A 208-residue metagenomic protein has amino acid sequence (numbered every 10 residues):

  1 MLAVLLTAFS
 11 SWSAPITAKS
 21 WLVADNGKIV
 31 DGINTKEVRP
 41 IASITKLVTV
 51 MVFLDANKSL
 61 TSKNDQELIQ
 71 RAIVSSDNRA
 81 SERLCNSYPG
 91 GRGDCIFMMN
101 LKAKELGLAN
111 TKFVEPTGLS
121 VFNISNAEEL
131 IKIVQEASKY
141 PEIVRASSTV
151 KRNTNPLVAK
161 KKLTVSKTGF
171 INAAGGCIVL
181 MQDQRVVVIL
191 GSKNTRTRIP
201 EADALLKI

Functional and structural regions predicted by a protein language model:
M1-V4: Sec-dependent signal peptide recognition, specifically the positively charged N-region followed immediately by
A8-S10: N-terminal signal peptide c-region/cleavage motif recognized by signal peptidases
W12-A24, I29-D31, N86-I208: Penicillin-recognizing serine hydrolase domain
W21, N26-G27, V38-L60, L130: Active-site SXXK
G27-N34, D77-E82: Acidic/histidine-rich, surface-exposed loop or edge segments in extracytoplasmic proteins
I41, D55-E67, Y140-T149: Short, well-structured active-site flanking segments
L47-V50, S81, I96, A202: A general structural signal for well-ordered alpha-helical segments in protein cores
Q70-S76: Short helix- or helix-capping micro-motifs that position conserved polar/aromatic residues at function-defining sites
